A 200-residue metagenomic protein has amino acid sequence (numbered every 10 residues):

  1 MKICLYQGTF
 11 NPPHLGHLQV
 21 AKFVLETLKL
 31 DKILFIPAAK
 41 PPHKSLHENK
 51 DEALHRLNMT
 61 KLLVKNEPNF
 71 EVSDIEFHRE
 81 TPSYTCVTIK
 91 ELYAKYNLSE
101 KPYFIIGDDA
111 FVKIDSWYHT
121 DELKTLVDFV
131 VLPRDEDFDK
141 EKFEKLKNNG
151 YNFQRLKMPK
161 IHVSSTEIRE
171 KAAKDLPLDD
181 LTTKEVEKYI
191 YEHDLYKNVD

Functional and structural regions predicted by a protein language model:
M1-D200: Nucleotidyltransferase catalytic core that binds NTPs
